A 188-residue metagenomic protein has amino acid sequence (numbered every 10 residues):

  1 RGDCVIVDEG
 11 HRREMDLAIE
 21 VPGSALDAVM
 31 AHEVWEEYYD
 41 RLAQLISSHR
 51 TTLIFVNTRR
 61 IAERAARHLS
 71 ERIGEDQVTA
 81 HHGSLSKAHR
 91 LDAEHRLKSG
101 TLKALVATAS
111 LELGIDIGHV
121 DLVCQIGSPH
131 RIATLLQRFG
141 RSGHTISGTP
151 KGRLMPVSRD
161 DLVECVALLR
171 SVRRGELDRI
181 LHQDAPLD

Functional and structural regions predicted by a protein language model:
R1-D188: Helicase motor core with emphasis on the C-terminal RecA-like subdomain
